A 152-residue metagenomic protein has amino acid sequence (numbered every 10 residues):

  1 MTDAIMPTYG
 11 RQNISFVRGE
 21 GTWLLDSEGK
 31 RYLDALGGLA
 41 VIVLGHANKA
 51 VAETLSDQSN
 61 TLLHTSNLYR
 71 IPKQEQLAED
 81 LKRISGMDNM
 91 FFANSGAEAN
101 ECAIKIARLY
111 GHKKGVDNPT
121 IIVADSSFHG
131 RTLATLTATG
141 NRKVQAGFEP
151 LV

Functional and structural regions predicted by a protein language model:
M1-N89: N-terminal glycine-rich, Lys/His-bearing helix-loop that initiates the first secondary-structure elements of many
E79-V152: PLP-dependent aspartate aminotransferase-fold enzymes
